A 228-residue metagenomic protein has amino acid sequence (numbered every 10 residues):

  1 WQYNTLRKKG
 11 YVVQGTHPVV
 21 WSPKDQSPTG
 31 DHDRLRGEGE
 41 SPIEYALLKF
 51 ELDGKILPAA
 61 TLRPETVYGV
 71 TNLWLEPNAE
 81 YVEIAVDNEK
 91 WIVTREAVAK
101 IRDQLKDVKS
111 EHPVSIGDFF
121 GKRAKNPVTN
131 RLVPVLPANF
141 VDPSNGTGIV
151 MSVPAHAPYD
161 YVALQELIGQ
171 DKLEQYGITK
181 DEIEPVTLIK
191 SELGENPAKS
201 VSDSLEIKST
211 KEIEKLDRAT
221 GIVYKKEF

Functional and structural regions predicted by a protein language model:
W1-I178: NTP-handling and nucleic-acid-processing catalytic cores
P134-L136, V186-I189: General small-molecule cofactor/ligand-binding pocket signal
I178-K180, K215-L216: Short, conserved catalytic or adaptor-binding loops enriched in Gly and charged residues
K180-I183, I189-L193: Terminal amphipathic helices with adjacent charged low-complexity linkers/tails
S191-F228: Metal-dependent DNA phosphodiester-chemistry modules and their immediately adjacent helices/loops in DNA-processing
